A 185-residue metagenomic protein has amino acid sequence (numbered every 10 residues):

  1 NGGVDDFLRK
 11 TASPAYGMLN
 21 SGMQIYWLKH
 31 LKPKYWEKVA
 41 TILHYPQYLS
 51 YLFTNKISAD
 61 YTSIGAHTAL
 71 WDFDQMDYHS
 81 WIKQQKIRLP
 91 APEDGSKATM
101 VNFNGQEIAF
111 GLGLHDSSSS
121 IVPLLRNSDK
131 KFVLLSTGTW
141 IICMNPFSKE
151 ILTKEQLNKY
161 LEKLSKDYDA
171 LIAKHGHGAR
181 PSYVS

Functional and structural regions predicted by a protein language model:
N1-V4: Short alpha-helix plus adjacent loop in nuclease-associated cores
L8-E107, G111-S117: Gly/Ser/Thr-rich active-site cleft segment
S117-S185: Catalytic phosphate/nucleotide-handling subdomain of diverse soluble enzymes
